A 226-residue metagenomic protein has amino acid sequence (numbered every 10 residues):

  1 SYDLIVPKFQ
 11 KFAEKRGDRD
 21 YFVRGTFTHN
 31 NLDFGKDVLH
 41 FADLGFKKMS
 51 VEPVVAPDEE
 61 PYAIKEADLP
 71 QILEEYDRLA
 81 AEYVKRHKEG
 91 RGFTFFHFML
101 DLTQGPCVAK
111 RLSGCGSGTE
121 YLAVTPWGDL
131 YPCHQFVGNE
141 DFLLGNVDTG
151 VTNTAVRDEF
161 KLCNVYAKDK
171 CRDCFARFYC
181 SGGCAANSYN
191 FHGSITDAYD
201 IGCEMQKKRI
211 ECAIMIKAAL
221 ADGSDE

Functional and structural regions predicted by a protein language model:
S1-V54: Radical SAM/AdoMet-radical enzyme domain recognition
R24, E52, F96-F98, T125 (+1 more regions): Generic beta-strand/beta-sheet core signal
T28-N30, A56, L100-L102, D129 (+1 more regions): Short, solvent-exposed loop/turn segments at secondary-structure junctions
F34-V108: Long, K/E/R/D-enriched contiguous segments that form extended
Q71-Q104, H134-S181: C-terminal accessory region of radical SAM enzymes
C115-G118: Short, small/polar residue-rich loop motifs at catalytic or cofactor-binding pockets
W127-D129, Y166-E226: Radical SAM enzyme core and accessory elements
